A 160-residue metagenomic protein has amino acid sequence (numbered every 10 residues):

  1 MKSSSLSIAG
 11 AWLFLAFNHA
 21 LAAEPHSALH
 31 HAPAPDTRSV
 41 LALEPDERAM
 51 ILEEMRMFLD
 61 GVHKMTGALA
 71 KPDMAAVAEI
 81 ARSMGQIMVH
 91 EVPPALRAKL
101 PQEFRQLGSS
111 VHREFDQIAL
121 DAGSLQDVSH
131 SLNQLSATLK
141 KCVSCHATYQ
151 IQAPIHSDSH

Functional and structural regions predicted by a protein language model:
M1-S5: Positively charged n-region of N-terminal signal peptides that target proteins for export
I8-N18: Bacterial N-terminal signal peptides
F17-P25: Bacterial Sec-dependent signal peptides at the C-terminal "C-region" and cleavage site
E24-H160: Sequence context surrounding c-type heme c attachment/ligation sites in exported
